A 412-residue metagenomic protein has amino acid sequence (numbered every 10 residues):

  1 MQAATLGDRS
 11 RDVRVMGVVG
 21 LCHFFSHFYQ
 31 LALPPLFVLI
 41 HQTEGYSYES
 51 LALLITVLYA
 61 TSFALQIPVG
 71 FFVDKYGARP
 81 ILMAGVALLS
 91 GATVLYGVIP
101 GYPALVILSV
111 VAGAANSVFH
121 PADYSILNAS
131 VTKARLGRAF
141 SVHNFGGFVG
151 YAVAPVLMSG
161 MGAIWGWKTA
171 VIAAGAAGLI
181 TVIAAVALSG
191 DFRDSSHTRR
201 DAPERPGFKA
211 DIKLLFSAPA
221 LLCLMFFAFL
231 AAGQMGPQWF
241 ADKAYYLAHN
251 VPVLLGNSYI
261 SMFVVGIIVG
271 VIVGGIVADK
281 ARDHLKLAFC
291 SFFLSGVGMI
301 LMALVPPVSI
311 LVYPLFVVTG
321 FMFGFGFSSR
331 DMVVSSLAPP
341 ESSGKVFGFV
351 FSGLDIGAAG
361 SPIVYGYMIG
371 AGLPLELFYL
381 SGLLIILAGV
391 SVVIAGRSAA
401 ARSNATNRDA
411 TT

Functional and structural regions predicted by a protein language model:
Q2-S10, R193-C223: Juxtamembrane intracellular "pre-TM" segments in multi-pass secondary transporters
L31, Y59-I67, Y151-A152, V264-I272 (+1 more regions): Residue-level signature of mid-helix packing/kink "hotspots" within the transmembrane helices of 12-pass Major
L33-P34, P219-S261: Extracytoplasmic gate region of multi-pass secondary transporters
A64-P100: Conserved MFS/SLC helix-loop-helix module at the cytosolic interface between two early adjacent transmembrane helices
L65-G77, V271-D283, I369: Helix-to-loop junctions at the C-terminal end of transmembrane segments in multipass secondary transporters
K75-G85, K280-F292: Cytoplasmic membrane-interface "Motif A"-like loop-to-helix N-cap segments of 12-TM Major Facilitator Superfamily
L108-G147: Cytoplasmic helix-loop-helix junction between adjacent transmembrane helices in 12-TM secondary transporters
H284-R330: C-terminal transmembrane helical hairpin of 12-TM major facilitator-type secondary transporters
